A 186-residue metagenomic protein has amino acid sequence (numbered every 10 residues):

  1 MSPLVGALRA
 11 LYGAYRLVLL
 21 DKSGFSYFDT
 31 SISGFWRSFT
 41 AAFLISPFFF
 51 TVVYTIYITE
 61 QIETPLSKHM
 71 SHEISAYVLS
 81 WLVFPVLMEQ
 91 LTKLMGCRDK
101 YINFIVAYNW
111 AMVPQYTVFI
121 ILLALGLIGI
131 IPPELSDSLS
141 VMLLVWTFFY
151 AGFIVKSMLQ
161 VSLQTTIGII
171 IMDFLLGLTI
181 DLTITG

Functional and structural regions predicted by a protein language model:
S2-I105: Selected alpha-helical membrane-embedding segments in polytopic membrane proteins
R37, A41, V106-P114, V118 (+1 more regions): Alpha-helical transmembrane segments of multi-pass membrane proteins
S46, F50, Y108-A111, G152 (+1 more regions): Small-residue-enriched transmembrane alpha-helices
E73, Y77, N103, A107-A111 (+3 more regions): Alpha-helical transmembrane segments of multi-pass membrane proteins, especially transporters and channels
V78, L82, V86, M112 (+2 more regions): Residue-level signal for the membrane-embedded core of alpha-helical transmembrane segments, especially mid-helix
V83-F84, W110-I128, G186: C-terminal halves and exits of single transmembrane alpha-helices
A124-G186: Terminal transmembrane helical module of multi-pass membrane proteins
